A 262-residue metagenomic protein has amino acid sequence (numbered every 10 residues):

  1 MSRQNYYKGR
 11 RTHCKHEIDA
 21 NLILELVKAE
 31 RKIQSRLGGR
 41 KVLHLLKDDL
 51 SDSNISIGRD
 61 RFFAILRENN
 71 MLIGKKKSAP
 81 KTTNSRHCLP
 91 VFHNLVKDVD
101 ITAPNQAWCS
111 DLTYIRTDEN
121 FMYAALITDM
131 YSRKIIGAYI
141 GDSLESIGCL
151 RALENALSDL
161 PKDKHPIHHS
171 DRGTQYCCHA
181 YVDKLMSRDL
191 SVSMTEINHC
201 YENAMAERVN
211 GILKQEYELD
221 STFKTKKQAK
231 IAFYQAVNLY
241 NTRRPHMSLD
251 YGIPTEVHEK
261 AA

Functional and structural regions predicted by a protein language model:
R3-A103, I253-A261: Basic, flexible linker segments flanking DNA-binding modules in nucleic acid-interacting mobile-element proteins
Y6, V27, V42, F62 (+12 more regions): Mobile genetic element proteins and their domesticated derivatives, centered on retroelements and DNA transposons
R36, D100-I101, T117-D118, R172 (+2 more regions): Conserved, non-catalytic sequence blocks in retroelement Pol enzymes and Pol-derived host proteins
T83-S85, S170-R172, C178-H179, V192-K214 (+2 more regions): RNase H-like two-metal-ion nuclease catalytic core shared by retroviral integrases and related mobile-element nucleases
I101-I136, D142-L144: An active-site-proximal beta-strand-loop segment
N120, A138-P161, C177: Active-site beta-loop-alpha junctions of metal-dependent nucleic acid enzymes, especially the RNase H-like/DDE
M186-L190, I212-A262: C-terminal domain-tail junction helix/linker
